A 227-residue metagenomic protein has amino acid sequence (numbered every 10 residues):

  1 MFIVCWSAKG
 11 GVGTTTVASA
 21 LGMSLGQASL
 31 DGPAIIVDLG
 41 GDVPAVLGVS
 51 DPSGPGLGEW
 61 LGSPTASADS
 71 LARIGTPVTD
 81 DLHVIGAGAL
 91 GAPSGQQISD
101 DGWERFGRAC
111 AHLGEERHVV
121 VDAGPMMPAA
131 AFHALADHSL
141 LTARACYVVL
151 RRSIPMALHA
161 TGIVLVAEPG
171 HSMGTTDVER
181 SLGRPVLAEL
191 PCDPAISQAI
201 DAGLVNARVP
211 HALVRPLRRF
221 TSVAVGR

Functional and structural regions predicted by a protein language model:
F2, A34-I36, V84, V186-E189: Conserved beta-strand scaffold positions in the cores of enzyme catalytic domains, especially in NTP/NDP-utilizing
F2-G40, L113: Walker A/P-loop phosphate-binding motif and the immediately C-terminal alpha-helix
Q27-L30, W60, L90, R144 (+1 more regions): Cytoplasmic membrane-interface segments at the C-terminal ends of transmembrane helices
G32-G114, I196-D201: P-loop/Walker-type NTP enzyme "switch/lid" segment
S50-P55, E179-S181, L204-V209: Short, hinge-like loop/turn segments at secondary-structure boundaries
L57, Q198-R219: C-terminal boundary of histidine-terminating zinc-finger modules
G107-A199: Conserved catalytic-core segment of NTP-binding enzymes
L217-R227: Conserved GTPase G-domain substructure that encodes guanine base recognition and part of the catalytic core, centered
